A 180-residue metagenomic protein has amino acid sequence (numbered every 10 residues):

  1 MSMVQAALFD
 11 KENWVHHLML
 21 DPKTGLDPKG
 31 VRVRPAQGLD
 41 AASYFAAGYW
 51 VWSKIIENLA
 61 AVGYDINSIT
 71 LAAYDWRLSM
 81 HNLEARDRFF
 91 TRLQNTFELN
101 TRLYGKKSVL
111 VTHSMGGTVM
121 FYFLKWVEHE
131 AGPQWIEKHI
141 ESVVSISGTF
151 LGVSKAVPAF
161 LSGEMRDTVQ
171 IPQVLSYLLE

Functional and structural regions predicted by a protein language model:
M1-V111, M115-L179: N-terminal non-catalytic accessory region
